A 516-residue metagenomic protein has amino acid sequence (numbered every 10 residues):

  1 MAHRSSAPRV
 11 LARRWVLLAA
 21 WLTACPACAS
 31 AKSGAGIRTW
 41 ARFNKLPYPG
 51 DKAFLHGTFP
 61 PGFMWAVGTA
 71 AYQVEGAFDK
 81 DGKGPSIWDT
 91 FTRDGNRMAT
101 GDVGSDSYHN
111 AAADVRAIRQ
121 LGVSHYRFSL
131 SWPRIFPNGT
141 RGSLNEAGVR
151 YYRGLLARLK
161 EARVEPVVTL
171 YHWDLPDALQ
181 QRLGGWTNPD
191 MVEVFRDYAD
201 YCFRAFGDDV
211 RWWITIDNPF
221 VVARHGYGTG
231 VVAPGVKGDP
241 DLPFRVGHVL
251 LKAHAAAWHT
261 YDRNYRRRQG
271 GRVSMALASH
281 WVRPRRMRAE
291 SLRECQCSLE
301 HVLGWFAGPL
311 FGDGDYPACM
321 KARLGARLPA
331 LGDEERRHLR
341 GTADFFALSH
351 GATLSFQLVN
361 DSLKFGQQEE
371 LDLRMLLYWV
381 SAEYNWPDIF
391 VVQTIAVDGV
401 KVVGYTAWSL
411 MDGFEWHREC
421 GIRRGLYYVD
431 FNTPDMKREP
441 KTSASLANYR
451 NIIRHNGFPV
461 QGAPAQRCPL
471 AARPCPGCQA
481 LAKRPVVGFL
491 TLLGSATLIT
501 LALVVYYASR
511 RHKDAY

Functional and structural regions predicted by a protein language model:
M1-A19: Classical eukaryotic N-terminal signal peptides for Sec-dependent ER targeting/secretion, especially the positively
A19, A27-G95, G139-T140, E146-A480 (+2 more regions): Active-site region of glycoside hydrolase catalytic domains
G84-R116, L121: Aromatic- and Gly/Pro-rich amphipathic surface segment
N110-S131, E165, G341, F345: Catalytic domains of carbohydrate-active enzymes, especially glycoside hydrolases
L130-L144: Glycine-rich, proline-tolerant flexible connector loops at the mouths of alpha/beta enzymes
T497-L503: Helical transmembrane-bundle signal
K513-Y516: Cytosolic C-terminal tails of single-pass type I membrane
